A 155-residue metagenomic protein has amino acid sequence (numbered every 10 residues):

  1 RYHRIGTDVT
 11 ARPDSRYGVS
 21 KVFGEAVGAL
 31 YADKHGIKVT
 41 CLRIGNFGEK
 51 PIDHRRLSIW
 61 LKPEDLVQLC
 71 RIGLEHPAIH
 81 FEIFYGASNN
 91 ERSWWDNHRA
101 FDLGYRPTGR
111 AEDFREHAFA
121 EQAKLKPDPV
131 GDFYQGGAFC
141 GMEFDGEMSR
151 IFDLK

Functional and structural regions predicted by a protein language model:
R1, K50-D53, H98-R99: Short beta-loop-alpha junction of Rossmann-like oxidoreductase domains
R1-G36: Catalytic helix-loop patch of NAD(P)-dependent Rossmann-fold dehydrogenases
H3, T40, I59, S93: Residues that recognize and position ribonucleotide moieties
R12, R16, K34-L57: Flexible, glycine-rich beta-alpha linker
V22, A26, E64-V67, H98: A structural signal for well-ordered alpha-helical segments within the folded catalytic domains of diverse enzymes
D33, R43-K50, W60-F81, N89: Alpha-helical substrate-binding/gating segment
I83, N89-R106, E121-F152: Conserved C-terminal active-site "lid" loop/helix of NAD(P)H-dependent oxidoreductases that clamps the redox cofactor
R110-Q122: Short linear loop/turn motifs
